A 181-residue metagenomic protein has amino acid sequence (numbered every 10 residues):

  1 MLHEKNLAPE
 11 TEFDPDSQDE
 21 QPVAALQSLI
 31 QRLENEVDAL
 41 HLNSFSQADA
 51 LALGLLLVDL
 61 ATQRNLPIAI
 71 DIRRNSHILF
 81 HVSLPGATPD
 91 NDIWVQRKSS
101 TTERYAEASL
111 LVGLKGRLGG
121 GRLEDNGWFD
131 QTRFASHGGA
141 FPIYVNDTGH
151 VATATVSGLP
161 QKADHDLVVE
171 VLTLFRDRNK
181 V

Functional and structural regions predicted by a protein language model:
L2-D90: Intrinsically disordered, low-complexity terminal regulatory regions
I30-N35, R117, G121, Y144-N146: Short amphipathic alpha-helical segments, especially helix-boundary/capping motifs
L33-V37, L79, I93-K98, L114 (+2 more regions): Residue-level signal for functionally critical sites in structured catalytic/ligand-binding pockets
L60, F175-R178: Change "in soluble alpha/beta enzymes" to "in soluble alpha/beta proteins
T62-F129: Structured interaction and signal-relay segments at domain junctions
E124-R176: Extended hydrophobic
V181: Catalytic phosphate/metal-binding cores of nucleic-acid and nucleotide-processing enzymes, i.e., regions that mediate
